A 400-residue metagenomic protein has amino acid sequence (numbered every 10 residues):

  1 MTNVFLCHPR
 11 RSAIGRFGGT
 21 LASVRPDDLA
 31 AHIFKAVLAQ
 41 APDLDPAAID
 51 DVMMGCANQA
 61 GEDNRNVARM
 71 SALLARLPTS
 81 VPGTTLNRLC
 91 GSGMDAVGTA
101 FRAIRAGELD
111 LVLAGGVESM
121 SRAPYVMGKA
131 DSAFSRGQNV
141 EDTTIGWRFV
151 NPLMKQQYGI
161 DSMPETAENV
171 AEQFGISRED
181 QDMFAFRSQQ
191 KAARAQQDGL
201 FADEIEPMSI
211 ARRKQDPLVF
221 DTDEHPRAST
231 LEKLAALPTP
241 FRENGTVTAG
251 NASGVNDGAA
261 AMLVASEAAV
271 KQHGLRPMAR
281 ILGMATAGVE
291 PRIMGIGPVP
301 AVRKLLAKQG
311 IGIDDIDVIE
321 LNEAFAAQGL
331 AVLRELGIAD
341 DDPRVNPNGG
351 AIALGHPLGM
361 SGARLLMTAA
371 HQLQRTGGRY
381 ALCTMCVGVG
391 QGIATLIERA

Functional and structural regions predicted by a protein language model:
M1-P26, I145, L231-I296, P300 (+4 more regions): Condensing-enzyme catalytic core mediating Claisen C-C bond formation in acyl metabolism
M1-S71, A75, P82, T166-R178 (+5 more regions): Conserved active-site "lid/cap" helical segment
R11-S12, S23, D27-H32, D43 (+3 more regions): N-terminal extracellular/periplasmic Venus flytrap/periplasmic-binding protein-like
V24, C56-V112, T144-W147, Q157-M163 (+4 more regions): Conserved catalytic cysteine-centered active-site region of acyl-thioester-dependent Claisen-condensing enzymes
P46-G55, P82-N87, V112-G116, D180-R187 (+5 more regions): Beta-strand segments within the central parallel beta-sheet cores of soluble alpha/beta enzyme folds
M54, T166-E168, E204, R212 (+1 more regions): Active-site pocket-lining segment
L111-N169: Flexible glycine-/small-residue-enriched beta->alpha junction loops that bind anionic phosphate/pyrophosphate groups
